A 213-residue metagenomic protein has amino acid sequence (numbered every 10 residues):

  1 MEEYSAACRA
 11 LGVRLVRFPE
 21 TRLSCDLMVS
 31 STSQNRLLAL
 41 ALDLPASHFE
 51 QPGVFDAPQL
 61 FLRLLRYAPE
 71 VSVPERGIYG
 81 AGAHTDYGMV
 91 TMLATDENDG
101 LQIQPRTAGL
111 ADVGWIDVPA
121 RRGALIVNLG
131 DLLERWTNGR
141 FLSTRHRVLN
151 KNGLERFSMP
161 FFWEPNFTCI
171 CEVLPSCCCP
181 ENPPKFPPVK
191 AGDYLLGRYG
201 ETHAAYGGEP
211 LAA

Functional and structural regions predicted by a protein language model:
E2-R17, T21-M28, T32-A213: C-terminal flanking tails of non-heme Fe-dependent oxygenases
